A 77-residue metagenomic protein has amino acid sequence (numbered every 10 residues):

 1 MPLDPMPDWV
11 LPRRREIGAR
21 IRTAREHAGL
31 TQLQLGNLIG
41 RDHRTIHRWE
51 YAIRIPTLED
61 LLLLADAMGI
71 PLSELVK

Functional and structural regions predicted by a protein language model:
M1-P2, K77: Short intrinsically disordered terminal tails
P2-H27: A short, Lys/Arg-rich alpha-helix, primarily the initiator
I17, Q32, I70-L72: N-terminal targeting/docking segments
A19-L38, L63: Short basic helix-loop element that most often maps to the first helix and adjoining turn of HTH DNA-binding modules
I21, L35-G36, I46-W49, L75: Conserved hydrophobic/aromatic packing and binding residues within compact polymer-binding modules
G29, I55-L58: Residue at a beta-strand N-cap/secondary-structure junction
I39-P56: Recognition helix of helix-turn-helix/homeodomain-like DNA-binding domains that insert into the DNA major groove
G40, T57-E74: DNA major-groove recognition helix of helix-turn-helix/homeodomain DNA-binding modules
